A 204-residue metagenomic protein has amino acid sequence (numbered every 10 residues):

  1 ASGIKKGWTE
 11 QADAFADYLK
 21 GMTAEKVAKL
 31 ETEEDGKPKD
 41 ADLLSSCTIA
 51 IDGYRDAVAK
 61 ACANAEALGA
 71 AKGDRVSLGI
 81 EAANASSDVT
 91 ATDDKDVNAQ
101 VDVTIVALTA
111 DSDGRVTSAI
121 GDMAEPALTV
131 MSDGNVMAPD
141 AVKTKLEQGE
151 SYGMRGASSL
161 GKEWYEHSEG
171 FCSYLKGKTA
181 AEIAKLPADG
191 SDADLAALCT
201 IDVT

Functional and structural regions predicted by a protein language model:
A1-T204: Active-site- and interface-proximal helix/loop "cap" or "latch" segments in soluble metabolic and energy-transducing
